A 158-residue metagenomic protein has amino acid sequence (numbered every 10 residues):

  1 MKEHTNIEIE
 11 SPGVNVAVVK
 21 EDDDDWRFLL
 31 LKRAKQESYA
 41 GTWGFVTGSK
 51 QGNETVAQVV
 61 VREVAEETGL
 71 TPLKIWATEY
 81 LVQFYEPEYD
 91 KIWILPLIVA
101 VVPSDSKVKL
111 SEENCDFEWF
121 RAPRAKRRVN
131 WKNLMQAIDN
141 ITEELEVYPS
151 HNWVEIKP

Functional and structural regions predicted by a protein language model:
K2-L29: Conserved N-terminal beta-strand and adjoining loop/helix that marks the start of the Nudix/MutT-like hydrolase domain
I9-S11, D23, S38, D90-W93 (+1 more regions): A generic fold-level signal
V18-K20, K32, L97-V101, R121: Short, well-ordered beta-strand micro-motif
D25-E66: Conserved Nudix-box catalytic region and its N-terminal flanking loop in Nudix hydrolases and closely related
G44, I92, W119: Short aromatic/basic micro-patch
A65, G69-S106: Active-site segment of metal-dependent pyrophosphate-handling enzymes, primarily the Nudix hydrolase catalytic core
V108-N140: NUDIX/MutT-family hydrolases
N130, L134-P158: Charged phosphate-binding loop/patch that engages nucleotide di/tri-phosphates or the phosphate backbone of nucleic
